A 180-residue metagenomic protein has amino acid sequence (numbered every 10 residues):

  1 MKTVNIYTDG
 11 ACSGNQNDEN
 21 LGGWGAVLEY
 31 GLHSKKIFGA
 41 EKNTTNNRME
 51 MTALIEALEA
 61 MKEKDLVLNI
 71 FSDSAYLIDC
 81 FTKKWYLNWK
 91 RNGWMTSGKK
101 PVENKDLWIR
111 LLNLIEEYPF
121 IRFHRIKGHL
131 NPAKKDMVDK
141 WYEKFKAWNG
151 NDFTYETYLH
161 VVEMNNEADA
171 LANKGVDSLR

Functional and structural regions predicted by a protein language model:
M1-R48, T52, E59-A60, F81 (+3 more regions): RNase H-like nuclease fold core
A11-N17, I55-N165: RNase H catalytic domain
